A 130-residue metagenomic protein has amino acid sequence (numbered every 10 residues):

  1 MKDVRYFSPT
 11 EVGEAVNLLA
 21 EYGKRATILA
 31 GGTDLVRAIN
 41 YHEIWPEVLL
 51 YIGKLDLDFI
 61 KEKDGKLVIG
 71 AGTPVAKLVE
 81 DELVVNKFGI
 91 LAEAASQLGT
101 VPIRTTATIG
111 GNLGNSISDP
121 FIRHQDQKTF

Functional and structural regions predicted by a protein language model:
M1-F130: C-terminal structural segment of proteins
